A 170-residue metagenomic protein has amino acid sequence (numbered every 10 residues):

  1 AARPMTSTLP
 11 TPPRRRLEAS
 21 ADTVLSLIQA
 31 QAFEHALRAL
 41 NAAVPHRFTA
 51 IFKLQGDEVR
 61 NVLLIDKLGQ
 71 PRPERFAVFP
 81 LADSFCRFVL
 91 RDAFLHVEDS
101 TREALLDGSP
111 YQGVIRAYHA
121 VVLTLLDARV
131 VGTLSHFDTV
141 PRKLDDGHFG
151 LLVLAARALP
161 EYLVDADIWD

Functional and structural regions predicted by a protein language model:
A2-P80, L154, D165-D170: Intrinsically disordered, low-complexity terminal regulatory regions
A43, P110-I115: Short loop/turn motifs at secondary-structure junctions and domain boundaries
F48, A120, T133: Short hydrophobic/aromatic beta-strand element in the GNAT-like acyltransferase core that lines or flanks the acyl-donor
L54-V59, Q70-S109: Regulatory sensory and allosteric helical modules in signal-transduction proteins and certain transcription factors
L90, L125-A128: A short, structured loop/turn motif at beta-sheet edges
R116-L125: A short, aliphatic-rich beta-strand micro-motif
A128-D138: Sensory beta-strand/linker motifs that couple input domains to effectors
F137-D170: Juxtadomain coupling helices with adjacent low-complexity linkers
